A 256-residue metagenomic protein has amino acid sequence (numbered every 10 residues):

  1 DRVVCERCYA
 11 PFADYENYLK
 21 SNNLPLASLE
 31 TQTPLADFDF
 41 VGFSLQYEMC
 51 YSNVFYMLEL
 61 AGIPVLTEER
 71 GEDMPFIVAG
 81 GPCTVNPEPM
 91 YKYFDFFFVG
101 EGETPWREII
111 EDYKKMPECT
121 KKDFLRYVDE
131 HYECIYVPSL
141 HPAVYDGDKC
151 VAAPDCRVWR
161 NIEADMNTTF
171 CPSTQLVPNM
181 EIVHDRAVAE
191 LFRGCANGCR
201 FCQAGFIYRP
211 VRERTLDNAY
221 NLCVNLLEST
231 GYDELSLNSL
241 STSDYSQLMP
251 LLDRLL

Functional and structural regions predicted by a protein language model:
D1, L58-E59, L252-L256: Short, solvent-exposed amphipathic alpha-helical segments in soluble enzyme and RNA/protein-processing domains
R2-D14: A short beta-strand-loop structural module common to alpha/beta enzyme folds
V3-E6, F40, F76-I77, F96-F97 (+4 more regions): Beta-sheet entry/capping signal
F12-V151: Glycine-rich beta-alpha loop elements in corrinoid/cobalamin-binding modules across cobalamin-dependent enzymes
P25-S28, V41, G81, N86 (+6 more regions): Short, well-ordered helical secondary-structure segments
Q32, C156-N161, V211-R214: Short, exposed beta-strand "edge-strand" segments with a Pro/Gly-rich flavor and a Y/T-containing core
H131-R186: Ferredoxin-type iron-sulfur electron-transfer modules and their immediate structural context
A164-L256: Radical SAM [4Fe-4S] cluster-binding motif and immediate context
